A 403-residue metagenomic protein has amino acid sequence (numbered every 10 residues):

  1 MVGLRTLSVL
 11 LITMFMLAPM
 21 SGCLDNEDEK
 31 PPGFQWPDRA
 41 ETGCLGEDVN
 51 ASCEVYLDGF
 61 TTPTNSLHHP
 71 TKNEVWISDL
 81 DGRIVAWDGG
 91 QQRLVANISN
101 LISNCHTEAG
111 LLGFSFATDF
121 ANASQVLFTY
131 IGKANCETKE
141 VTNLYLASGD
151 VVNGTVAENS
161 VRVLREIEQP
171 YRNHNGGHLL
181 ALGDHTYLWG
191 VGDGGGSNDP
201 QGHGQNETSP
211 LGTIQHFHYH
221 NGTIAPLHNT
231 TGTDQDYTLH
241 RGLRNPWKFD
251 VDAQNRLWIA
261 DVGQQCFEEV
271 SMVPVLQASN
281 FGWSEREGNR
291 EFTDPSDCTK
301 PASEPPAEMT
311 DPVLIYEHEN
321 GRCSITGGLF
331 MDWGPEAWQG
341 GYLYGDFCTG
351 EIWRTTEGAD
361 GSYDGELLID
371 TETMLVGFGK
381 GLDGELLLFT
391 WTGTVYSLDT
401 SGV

Functional and structural regions predicted by a protein language model:
M1-Q35, V403: Secretory targeting signatures
D28-S52, G154-A157, T223-T231, T293-M309: Blade/loop signatures of beta-propeller domains
K30-D193, K248, R256-G263, G321-A359 (+1 more regions): Acidic, Gly/Ser/Thr-rich repeat motifs that build Ca2+-stabilized beta-propeller blades
E54-V55, Q92-S99, V156-R165, A225-T233 (+2 more regions): Beta-propeller fold detector
G132-K139, W189-T208, F267-S271: Short, conserved, GDST-rich strand-edge loop motifs in beta-rich repeat architectures
A147-V156, F217-A225, V273-F281, T355-G361 (+1 more regions): Short loop/turn segments immediately following beta-strands, especially the blade-tip and inter-blade linker loops
Q235-P274: Repeat-solenoid scaffold signature
S362-L382: Conserved blade-ending motifs and adjacent loop-strand segments that build the rim/top face of beta-propeller domains
